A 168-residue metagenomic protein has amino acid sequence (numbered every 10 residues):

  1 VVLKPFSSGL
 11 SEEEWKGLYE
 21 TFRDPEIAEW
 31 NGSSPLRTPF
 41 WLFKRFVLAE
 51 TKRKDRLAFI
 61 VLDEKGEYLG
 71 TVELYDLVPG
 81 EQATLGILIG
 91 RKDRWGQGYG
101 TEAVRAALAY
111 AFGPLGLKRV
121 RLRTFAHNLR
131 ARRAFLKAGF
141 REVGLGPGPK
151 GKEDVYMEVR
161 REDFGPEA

Functional and structural regions predicted by a protein language model:
V1-F40, K44, E162-A168: A short, well-structured alpha-helix characteristic of acyl/acetyltransferase catalytic modules
P5-S7, D76-V78, G146-P147: Short, low-complexity Ser/Thr-rich regulatory SLiMs
W15, E81-A83, E153: Residues on conserved beta-strands of the protein kinase catalytic domain
G17, T84, E102, R119 (+1 more regions): Amphipathic alpha-helical recognition patches that constitute DNA-binding helices
S34-R94, Y110, R160-E162: Acetyl-CoA-dependent GNAT
G90, G96-Y110, R133-K137: Conserved acetyl-CoA-binding loop-helix of GNAT-fold acetyltransferases
G113-R123: Conserved GNAT acetyl-CoA-binding A-motif
R121-T124, L136, R141-Y156: Conserved catalytic-core motifs of GNAT/GCN5-like acyltransferases
